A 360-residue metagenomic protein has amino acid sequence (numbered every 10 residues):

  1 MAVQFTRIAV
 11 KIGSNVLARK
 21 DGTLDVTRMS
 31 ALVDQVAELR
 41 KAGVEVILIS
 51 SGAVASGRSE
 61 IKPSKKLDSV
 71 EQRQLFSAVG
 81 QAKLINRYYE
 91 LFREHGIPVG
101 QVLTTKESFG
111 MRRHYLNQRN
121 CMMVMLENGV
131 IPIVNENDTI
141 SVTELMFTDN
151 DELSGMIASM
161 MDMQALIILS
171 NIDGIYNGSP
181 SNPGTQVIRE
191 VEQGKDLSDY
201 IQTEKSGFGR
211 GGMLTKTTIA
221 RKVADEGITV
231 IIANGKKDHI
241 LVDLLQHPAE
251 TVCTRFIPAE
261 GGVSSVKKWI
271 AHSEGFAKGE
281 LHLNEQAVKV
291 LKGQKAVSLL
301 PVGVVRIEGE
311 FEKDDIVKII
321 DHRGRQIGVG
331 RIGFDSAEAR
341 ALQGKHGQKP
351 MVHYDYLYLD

Functional and structural regions predicted by a protein language model:
A2-K66, V70-P98, V102-D360: C-terminal catalytic "cap/lid" subdomain
